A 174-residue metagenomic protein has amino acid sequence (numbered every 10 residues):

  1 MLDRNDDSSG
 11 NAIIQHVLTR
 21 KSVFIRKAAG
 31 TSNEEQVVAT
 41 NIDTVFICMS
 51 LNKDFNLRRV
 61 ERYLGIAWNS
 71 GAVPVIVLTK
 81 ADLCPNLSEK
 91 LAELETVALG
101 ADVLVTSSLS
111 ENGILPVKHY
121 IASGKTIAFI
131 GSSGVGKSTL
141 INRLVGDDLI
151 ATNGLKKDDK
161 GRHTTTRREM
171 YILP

Functional and structural regions predicted by a protein language model:
M1-L57: N-terminal accessory targeting/assembly segments
M1-V17, E111-P174: Conserved G1/Walker A P-loop phosphate-binding module
S8, T40-D43, S70, V97-G100 (+1 more regions): Short flexible coil/turn linkers enriched for glycine and charged/polar residues that connect secondary-structure
R20, C48-L51, I66, S70 (+6 more regions): Conserved, well-folded catalytic cores of nucleic-acid-processing and energy-transducing macromolecular machines
V37-T40, W68-S70, H163-T165, I172-P174: Conserved catalytic network of the ASCE P-loop NTPase/AAA+ motor domain
I47, I76-L78: Structural beta-sheet core signal
R58-N69, V73: Histidine-anchored nucleotide/phosphate-binding helix
V73, K80-V135: Canonical P-loop GTPase G-domain recognition
